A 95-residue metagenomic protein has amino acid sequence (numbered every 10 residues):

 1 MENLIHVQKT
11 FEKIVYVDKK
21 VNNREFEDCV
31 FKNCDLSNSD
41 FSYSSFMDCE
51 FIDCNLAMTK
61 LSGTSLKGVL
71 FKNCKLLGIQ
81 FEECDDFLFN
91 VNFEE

Functional and structural regions predicted by a protein language model:
M1-E95: Tandem repeat scaffolds
